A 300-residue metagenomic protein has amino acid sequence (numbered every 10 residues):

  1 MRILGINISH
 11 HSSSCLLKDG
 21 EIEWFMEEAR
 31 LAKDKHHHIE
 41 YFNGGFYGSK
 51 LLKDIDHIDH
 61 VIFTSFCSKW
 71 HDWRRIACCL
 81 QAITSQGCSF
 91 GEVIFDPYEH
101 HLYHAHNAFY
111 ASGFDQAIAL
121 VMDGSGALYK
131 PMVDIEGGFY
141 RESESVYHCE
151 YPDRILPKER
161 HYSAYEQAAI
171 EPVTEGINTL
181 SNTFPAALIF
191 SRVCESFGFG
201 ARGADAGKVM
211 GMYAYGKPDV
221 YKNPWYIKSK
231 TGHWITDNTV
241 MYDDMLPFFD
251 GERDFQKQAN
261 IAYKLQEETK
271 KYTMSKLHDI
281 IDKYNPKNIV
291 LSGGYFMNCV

Functional and structural regions predicted by a protein language model:
M1-V300: Short acidic/glycine-rich loops and adjacent helix/strand connectors that line catalytic pockets where negatively
